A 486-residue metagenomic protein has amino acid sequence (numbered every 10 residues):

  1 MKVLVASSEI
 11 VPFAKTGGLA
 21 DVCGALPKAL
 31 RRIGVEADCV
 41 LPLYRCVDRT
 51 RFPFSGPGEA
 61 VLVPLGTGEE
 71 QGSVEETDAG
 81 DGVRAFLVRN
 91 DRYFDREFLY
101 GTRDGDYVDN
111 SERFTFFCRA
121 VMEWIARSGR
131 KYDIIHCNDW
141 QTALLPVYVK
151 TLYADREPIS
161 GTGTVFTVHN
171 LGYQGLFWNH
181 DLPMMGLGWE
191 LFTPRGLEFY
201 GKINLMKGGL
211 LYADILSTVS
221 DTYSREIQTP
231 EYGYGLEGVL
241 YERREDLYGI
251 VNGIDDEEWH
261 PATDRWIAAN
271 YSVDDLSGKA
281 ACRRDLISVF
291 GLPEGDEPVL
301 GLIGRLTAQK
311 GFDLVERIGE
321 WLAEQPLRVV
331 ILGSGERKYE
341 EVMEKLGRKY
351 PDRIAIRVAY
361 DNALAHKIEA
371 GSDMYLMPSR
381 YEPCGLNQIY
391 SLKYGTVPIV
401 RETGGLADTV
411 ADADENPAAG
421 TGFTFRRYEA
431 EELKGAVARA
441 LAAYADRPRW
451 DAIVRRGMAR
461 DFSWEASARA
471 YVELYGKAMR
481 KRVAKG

Functional and structural regions predicted by a protein language model:
M1-G486: Catalytic cores of nucleotide-sugar-dependent glycosyltransferases that transfer UDP/GDP/TDP-activated
